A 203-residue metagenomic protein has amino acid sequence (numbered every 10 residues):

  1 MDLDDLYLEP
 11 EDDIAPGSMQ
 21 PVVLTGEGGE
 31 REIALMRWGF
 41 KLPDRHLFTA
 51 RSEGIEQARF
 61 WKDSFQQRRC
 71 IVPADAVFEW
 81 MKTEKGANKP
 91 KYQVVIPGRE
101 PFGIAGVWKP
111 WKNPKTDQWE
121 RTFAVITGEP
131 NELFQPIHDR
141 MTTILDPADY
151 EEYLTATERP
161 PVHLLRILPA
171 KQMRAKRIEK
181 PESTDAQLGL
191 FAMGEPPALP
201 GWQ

Functional and structural regions predicted by a protein language model:
M1-Q203: Short linear sequence motif anchored by a di-proline
